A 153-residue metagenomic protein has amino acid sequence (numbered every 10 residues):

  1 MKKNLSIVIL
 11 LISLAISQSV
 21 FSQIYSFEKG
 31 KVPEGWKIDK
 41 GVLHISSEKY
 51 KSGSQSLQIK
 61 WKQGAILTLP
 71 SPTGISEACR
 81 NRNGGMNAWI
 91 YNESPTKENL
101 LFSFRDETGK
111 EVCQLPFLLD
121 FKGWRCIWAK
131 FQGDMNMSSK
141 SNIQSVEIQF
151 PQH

Functional and structural regions predicted by a protein language model:
M1-I7: Positively charged n-region of N-terminal signal peptides that target proteins for export
V8-S17: Bacterial N-terminal signal peptides
F21-K40: Extracellular carbohydrate-recognition regions
E28, Q58, K130: Residue-level detector of conserved, well-ordered beta-strand and adjacent loop positions that form binding/recognition
S46-L67: Short carbohydrate-recognition loop motifs
W61-M137, N142, P151-H153: Extracellular ligand-binding interfaces
